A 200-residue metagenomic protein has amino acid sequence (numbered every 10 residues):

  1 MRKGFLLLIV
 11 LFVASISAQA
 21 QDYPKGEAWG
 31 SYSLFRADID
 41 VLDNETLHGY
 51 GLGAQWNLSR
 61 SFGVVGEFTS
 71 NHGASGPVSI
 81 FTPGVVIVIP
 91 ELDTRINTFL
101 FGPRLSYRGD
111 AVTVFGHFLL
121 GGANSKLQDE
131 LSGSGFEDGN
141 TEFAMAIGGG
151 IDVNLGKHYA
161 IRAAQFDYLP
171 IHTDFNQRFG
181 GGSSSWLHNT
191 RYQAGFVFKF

Functional and structural regions predicted by a protein language model:
M1-P24: Cleavable N-terminal export/targeting peptides
D22, N44-L47, D93-N97, G139-A144 (+1 more regions): Short sequence motifs at beta-strands and strand-loop junctions characteristic of Gram-negative outer-membrane
D22-R36: Transmembrane beta-strand segments of Gram-negative outer membrane beta-barrel proteins
E27, Q55-G133, E142-M145, V153-L155 (+1 more regions): Gram-negative (and chloroplast) outer-membrane scaffold detector with strong preference for beta-barrel transmembrane
Y32-R36, N71, F166-L169: Generic short beta-strand segments
L34-L52, N140-T141: Surface-exposed strand-loop-strand hairpins of Gram-negative outer-membrane beta-barrel proteins
I39-T46, G76-P83, K126-G135, T173-G181: Outer-membrane beta-barrel translocator domains and adjoining extracellular loop/strand segments of Gram-negative
P77, I147, G156-F200: Predominantly the C-terminal beta-signal and adjacent terminal strand-loop region of outer-membrane beta-barrel
